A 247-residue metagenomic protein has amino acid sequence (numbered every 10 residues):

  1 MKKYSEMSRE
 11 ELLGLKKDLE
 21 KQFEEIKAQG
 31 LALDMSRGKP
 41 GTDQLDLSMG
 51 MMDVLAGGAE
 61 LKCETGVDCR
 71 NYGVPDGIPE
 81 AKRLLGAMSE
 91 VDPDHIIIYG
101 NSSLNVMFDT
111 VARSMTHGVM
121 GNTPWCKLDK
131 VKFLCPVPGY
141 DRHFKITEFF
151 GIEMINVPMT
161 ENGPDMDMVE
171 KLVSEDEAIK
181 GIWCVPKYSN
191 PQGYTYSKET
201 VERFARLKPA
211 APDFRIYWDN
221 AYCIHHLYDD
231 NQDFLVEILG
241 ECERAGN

Functional and structural regions predicted by a protein language model:
M1-K2, L207: Generic cytosolic/nucleocytoplasmic N-terminal low-complexity/intrinsically disordered segments
K2-D76, G86-A87: N-terminal "arm"/small-domain region of PLP-dependent enzymes with the aminotransferase-like
Q29-L33, A178, N247: A generic secondary-structure signal marking the coil-to-beta-strand transition
V67-P212, C223-G246: Conserved core of the PLP fold type I
D219: Glycine-centered flexible beta-alpha turn that most often forms the glycine-rich phosphate-binding loop
